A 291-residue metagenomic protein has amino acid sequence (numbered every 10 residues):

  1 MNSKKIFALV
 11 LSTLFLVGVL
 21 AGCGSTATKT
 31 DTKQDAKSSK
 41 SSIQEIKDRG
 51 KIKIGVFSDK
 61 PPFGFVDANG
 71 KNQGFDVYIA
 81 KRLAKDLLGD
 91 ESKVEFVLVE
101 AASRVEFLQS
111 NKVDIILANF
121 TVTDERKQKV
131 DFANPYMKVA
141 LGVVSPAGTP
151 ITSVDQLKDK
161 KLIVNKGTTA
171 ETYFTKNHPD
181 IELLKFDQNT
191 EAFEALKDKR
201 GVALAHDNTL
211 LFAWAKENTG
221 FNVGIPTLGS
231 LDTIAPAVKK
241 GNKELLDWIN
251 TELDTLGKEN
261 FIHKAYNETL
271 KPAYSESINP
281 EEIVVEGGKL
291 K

Functional and structural regions predicted by a protein language model:
G18-G22: C-terminal motif of bacterial Sec signal peptides marking the signal peptidase cleavage site
A27-D31, A36, K47-D48, T172-F186 (+2 more regions): Ligand-binding clefts/hinges and TM-proximal coupling segments of bilobed small-molecule sensing domains
D31-I116: Extracytoplasmic small-molecule ligand-binding "clamshell" domains of the periplasmic binding protein/Venus flytrap
I52-V56, Q73, V154-T168: Short loop->beta-strand "edge-of-pocket" segments that line small-molecule binding or catalytic clefts across diverse
S58, M137-S145, N208, F212-L253 (+1 more regions): Periplasmic-binding protein-like
K81, K93-Q156: Acidic, polar ligand-binding/catalytic clefts
V94-E106, T149, L184-E194, D198 (+1 more regions): Short helix-initiation/N-cap motifs at beta->coil->alpha
S103, F120-Q128, Y173-K176, K197-D198 (+1 more regions): A ligand-binding cleft/hinge motif common to bilobed small-molecule-binding domains
